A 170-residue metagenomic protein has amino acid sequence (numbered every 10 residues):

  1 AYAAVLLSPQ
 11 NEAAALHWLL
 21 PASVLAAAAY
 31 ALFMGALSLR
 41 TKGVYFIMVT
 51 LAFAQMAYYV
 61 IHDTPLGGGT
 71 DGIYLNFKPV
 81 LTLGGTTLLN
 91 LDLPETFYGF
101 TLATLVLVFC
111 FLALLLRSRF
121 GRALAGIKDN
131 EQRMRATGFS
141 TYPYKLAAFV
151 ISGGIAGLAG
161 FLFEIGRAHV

Functional and structural regions predicted by a protein language model:
A1-H169: Transmembrane alpha-helices and adjacent helix-loop boundaries
